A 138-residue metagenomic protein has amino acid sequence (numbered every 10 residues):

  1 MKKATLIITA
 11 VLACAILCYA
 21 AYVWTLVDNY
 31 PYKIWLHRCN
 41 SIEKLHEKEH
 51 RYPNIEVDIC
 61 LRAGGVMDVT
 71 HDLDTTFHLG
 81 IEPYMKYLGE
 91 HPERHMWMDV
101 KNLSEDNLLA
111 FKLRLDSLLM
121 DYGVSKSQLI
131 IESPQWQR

Functional and structural regions predicted by a protein language model:
K2-R138: Phosphate-group recognition and catalysis centered on beta-loop-alpha active-site segments
